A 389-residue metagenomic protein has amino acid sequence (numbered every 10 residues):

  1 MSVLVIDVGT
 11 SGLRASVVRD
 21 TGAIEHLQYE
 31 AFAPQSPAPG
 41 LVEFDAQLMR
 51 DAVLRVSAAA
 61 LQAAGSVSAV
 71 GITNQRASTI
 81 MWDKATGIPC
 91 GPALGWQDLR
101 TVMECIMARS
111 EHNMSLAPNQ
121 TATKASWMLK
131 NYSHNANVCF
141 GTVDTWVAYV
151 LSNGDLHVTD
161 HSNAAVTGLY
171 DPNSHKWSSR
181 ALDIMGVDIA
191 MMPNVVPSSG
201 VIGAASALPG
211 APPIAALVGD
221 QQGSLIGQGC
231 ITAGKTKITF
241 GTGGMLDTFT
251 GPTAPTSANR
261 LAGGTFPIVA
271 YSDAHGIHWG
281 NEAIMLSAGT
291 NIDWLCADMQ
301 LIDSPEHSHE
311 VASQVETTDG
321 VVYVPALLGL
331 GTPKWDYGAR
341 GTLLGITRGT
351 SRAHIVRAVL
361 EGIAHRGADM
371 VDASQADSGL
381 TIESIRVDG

Functional and structural regions predicted by a protein language model:
M1-G91, N137, N194, G210-A216 (+1 more regions): N-terminal glycine/serine-rich phosphate-binding loop of ATP-dependent small-molecule kinases, especially carbohydrate
L4-V5, V102-H157, G168-I184, S206-D388: Active-site core segments that coordinate phosphate-bearing ligands/cofactors across diverse enzyme families
G12, R76, M192, F266 (+1 more regions): Short glycine-rich loop/turn motifs
L61-G95, A117-N119, A148-D171, V196-P197 (+1 more regions): Short beta-strand-loop/turn "lid" adjacent to the catalytic site in phosphate-handling enzymes
S66, D188-M191, A364, T381: Short loop/turn motifs at secondary-structure junctions
T73-S78, S198-G200, F240-G243, S384-G389: Glycine-rich beta-strand-to-loop/alpha-helix junction loops that act as flexible
D98: Carbohydrate-associated surface elements
L182-G200: A conserved helix-loop-beta module that forms one wall/lid of the active-site cleft in ATP-utilizing catalytic domains
